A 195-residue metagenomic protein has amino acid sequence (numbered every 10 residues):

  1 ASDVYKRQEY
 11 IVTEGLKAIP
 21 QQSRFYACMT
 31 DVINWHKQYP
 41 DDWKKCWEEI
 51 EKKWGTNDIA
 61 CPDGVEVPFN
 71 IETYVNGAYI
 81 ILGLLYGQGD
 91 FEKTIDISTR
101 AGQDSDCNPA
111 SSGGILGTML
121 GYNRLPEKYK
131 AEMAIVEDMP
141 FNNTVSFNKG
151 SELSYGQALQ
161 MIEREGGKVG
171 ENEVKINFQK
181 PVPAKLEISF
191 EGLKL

Functional and structural regions predicted by a protein language model:
A1-Y5: Short, small-residue-biased leader/transition segments that mark boundaries at the very start of proteins
K6, I19, S23, M119-N123 (+1 more regions): A generic secondary-structure signal for well-formed alpha-helical elements
R7-L85, G166, G170-E187: A cyclin-like helical interaction fold
Y79-M161: Catalytic phosphate/nucleotide-handling subdomain of diverse soluble enzymes
I135-L193: Primarily interfacial, aromatic-capped hydrophobic alpha-helices that serve as membrane anchors
